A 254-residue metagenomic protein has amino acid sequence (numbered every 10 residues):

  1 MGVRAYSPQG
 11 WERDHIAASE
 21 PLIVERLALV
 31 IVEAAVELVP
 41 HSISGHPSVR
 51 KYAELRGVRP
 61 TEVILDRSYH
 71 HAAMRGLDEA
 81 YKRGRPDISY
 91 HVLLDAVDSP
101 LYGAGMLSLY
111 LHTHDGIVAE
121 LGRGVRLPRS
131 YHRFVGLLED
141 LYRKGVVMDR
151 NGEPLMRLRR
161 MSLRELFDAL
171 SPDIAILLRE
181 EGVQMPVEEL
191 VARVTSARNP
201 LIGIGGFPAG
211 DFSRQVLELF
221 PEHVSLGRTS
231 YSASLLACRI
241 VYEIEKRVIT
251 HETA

Functional and structural regions predicted by a protein language model:
G2-P8: Long, charge-rich intrinsically disordered regions
R4, D14-E181, E245-T253: RNA substrate-binding interface of SAM-dependent RNA methyltransferases
E37-V39, V118-A119, Q184-P186, G210-F212 (+1 more regions): Eukaryotic short linear interaction motifs
S42-S44, E189-L190, Q215-L217: Short coil/turn segments at secondary-structure boundaries
D173, P200-L201, P221: Conserved acidic residues
R179-E188, R198-D211: Long, charge-patterned amphipathic alpha-helical coiled-coil/hairpin "stalk" segments used as oligomerization
E189-R193, L235: RNase H-like, Mg2+-dependent phosphodiesterase core, and more generally RNA phosphate-backbone-engaging helix-loop
P208-A254: Structured adenosyl-cofactor binding patch, chiefly the S-adenosyl-L-methionine
